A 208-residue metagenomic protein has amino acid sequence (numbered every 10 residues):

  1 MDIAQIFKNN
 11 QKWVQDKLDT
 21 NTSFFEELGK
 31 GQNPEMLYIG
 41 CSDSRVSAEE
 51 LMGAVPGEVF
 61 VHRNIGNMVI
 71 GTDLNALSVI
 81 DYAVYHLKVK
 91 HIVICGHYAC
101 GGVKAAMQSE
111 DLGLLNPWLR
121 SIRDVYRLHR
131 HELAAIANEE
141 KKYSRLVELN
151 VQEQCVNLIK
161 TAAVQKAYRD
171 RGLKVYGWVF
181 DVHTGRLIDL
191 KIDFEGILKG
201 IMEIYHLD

Functional and structural regions predicted by a protein language model:
M1-P34, G66-L87, G101-D208: Divalent-metal-activated hydrolytic enzyme cores
K17-E58: N-terminal short beta-loop-beta anion/metal-coordinating cradle
I39-C41, R63, V93-H97, Y176-D181: Short beta-strand segments
R45, E49-V79: Active-site cofactor/substrate anionic-group-binding motifs, chiefly glycine- and Lys/Arg-rich phosphate-binding loops
K90: Short acidic/polar active-site loop segments enriched in Thr and Asp
